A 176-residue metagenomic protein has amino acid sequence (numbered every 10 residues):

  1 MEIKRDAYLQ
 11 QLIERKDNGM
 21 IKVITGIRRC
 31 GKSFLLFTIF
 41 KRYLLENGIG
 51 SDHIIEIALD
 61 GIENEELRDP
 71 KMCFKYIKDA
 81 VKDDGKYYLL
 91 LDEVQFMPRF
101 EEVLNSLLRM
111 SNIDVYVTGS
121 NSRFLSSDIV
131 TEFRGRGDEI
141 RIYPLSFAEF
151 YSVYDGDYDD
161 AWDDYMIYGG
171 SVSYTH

Functional and structural regions predicted by a protein language model:
M1-Y174: Phosphate-binding site recognition
